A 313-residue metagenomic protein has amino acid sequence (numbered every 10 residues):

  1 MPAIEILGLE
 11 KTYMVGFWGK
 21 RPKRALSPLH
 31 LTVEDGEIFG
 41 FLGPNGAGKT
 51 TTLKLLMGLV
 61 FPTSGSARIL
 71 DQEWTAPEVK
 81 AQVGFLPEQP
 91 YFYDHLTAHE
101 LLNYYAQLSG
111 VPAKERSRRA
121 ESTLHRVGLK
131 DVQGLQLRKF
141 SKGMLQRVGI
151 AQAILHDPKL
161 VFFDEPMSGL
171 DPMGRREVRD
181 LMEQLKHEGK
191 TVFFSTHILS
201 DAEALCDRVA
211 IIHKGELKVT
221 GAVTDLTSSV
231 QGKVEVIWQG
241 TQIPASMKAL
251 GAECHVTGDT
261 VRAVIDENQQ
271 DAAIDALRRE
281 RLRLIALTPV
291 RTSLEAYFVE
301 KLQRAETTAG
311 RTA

Functional and structural regions predicted by a protein language model:
P2-I6, K11-H213, V219: ABC transporter nucleotide-binding domains
E10, A76, H99, L199 (+5 more regions): Alpha-helix N-cap/helix-start and coil->helix boundary motif
K80, L102, S117, R176 (+3 more regions): Generic structural signal for individual residues within well-ordered alpha-helical segments across diverse proteins
Q82, L108, R126, S229 (+2 more regions): Alpha-helical structural context
Y93, V111-P112, V261, I265 (+2 more regions): A general boundary/transition motif marking the beginning of the first structured unit of a protein
R179-V264: ABC transporter nucleotide-binding domain
G232-A305: Short, charged/small-residue-rich alpha-helical element at the C-terminal edge of ABC transporter nucleotide-binding
E306-T312: Short, charged, intrinsically disordered terminal tails
